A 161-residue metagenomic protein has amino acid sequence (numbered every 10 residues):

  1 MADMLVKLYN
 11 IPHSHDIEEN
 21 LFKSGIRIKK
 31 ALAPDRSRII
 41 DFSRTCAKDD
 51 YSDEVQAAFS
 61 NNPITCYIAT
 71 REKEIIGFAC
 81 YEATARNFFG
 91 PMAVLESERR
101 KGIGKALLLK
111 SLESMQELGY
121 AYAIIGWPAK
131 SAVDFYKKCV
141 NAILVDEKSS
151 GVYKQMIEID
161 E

Functional and structural regions predicted by a protein language model:
M1-F22, S149-G151: Acyl-donor-binding surface of acyltransferase catalytic domains
I26-I39: A short beta-loop-alpha structural element at the N-terminal edge of CoA-dependent acyl/N-acetyltransferase catalytic
R44-E96: A conserved beta-strand-loop-helix scaffold within acyl/acetyltransferase catalytic domains
V94, R100-E113, K138: Conserved acetyl-CoA-binding loop-helix of GNAT-fold acetyltransferases
L108, A129-A132, G151-K154: Short glycine/proline-centered loop/turn elements that form peptide/ligand docking sites
M115-P128: Conserved GNAT acetyl-CoA-binding A-motif
K137-E147: Conserved acetyl-CoA-binding loop of GNAT-fold acetyltransferases
S149-M156, E161: Intrinsic disorder/low-complexity detector
